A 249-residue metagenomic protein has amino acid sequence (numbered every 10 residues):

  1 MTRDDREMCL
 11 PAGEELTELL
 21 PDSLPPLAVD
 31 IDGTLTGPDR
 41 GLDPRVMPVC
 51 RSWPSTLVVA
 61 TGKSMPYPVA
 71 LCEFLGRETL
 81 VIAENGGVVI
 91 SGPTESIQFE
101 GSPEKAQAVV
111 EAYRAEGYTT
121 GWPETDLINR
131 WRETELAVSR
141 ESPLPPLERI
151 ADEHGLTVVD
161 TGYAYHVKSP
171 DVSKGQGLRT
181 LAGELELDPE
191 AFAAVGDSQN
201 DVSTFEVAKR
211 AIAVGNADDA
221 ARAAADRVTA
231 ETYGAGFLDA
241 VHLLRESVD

Functional and structural regions predicted by a protein language model:
M1-V29: Non-catalytic pre-domain segments flanking phosphatase-related domains
L19-R40, F205: Asp-based phosphoryl-transfer active-site loop
P38-I128: Active-site phosphate-binding/coordination module
W53, L75-R77, N85, D152-H154 (+2 more regions): Short, structured coil segments at secondary-structure junctions
E84-V88, N216-D219, Y233-F237: Short, acidic/turn-prone active-site loops that include or flank metal/cofactor- and phosphate-binding residues
T119-A208, I212, N216, A220-R222: Conserved acidic, metal-coordinating active-site core of Asp-based, Mg2+-dependent phosphoryl-transfer enzymes
R227-T232: Short acidic-hydrophobic, aromatic-tinged amphipathic segments that line or gate anion-handling sites
